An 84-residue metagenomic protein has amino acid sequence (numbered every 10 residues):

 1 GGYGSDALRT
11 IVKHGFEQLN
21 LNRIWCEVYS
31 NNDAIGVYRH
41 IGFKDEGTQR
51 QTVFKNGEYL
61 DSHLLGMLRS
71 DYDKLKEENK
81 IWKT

Functional and structural regions predicted by a protein language model:
G1-H14, G36-H40: Conserved acetyl-CoA-binding loop-helix of GNAT-fold acetyltransferases
G4, L8, N31-A34, Q51-N56: Short glycine/proline-centered loop/turn elements that form peptide/ligand docking sites
E17-E27: Conserved GNAT acetyl-CoA-binding A-motif
W25-E27, K44-L60: Conserved catalytic-core motifs of GNAT/GCN5-like acyltransferases
Y29, R69: Residue-level recognition of the GNAT/N-acetyltransferase active site
Y38-R39, F43, L65: Conserved active-site tyrosine of GNAT-family acetyltransferases
D61-L68: A short hydrophobic beta-strand segment most commonly corresponding to one strand of the jelly-roll/cupin
D71-T84: Acidic/histidine-enriched, glycine/proline-rich intrinsically disordered or flexible terminal extensions
